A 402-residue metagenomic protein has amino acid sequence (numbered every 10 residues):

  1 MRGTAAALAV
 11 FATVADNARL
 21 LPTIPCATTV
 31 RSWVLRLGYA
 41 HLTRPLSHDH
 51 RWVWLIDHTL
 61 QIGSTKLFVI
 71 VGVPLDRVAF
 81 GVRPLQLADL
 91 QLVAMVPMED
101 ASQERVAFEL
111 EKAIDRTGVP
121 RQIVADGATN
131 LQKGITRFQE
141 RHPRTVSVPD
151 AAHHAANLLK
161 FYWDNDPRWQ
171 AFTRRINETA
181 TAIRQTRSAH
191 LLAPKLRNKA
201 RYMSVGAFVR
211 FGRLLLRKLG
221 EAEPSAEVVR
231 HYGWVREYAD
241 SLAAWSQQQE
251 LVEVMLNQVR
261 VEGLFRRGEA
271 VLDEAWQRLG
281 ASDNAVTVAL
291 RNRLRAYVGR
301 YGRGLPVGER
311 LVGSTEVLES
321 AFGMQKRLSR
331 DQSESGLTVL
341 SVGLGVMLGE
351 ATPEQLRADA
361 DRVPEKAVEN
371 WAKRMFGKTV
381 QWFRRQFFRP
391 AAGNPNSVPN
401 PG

Functional and structural regions predicted by a protein language model:
M1-A15: Short, charged amphipathic recognition helices of the HTH superfamily and cognate SANT/SANTA-like modules
R2, A6, S32-L35, T136 (+2 more regions): A broad, structural surface signal
A9-V10, L35, R330, V342: Short amphipathic alpha-helical surface patches that mediate protein-protein
T13-I123, T129, K133-R141, F161-N165 (+2 more regions): RNase H-like nuclease fold core
S47-H48, P143-R144, V307-R310: Short hydrophobic "helix-edge" motifs at membrane interfaces and signal-peptide entry regions
A128-F138, A155, N177-G402: Acidic/histidine-rich catalytic cores and adjacent linkers of DNA breakage/strand-transfer/modification proteins
Q139-A171: Inter-helix linker motif
